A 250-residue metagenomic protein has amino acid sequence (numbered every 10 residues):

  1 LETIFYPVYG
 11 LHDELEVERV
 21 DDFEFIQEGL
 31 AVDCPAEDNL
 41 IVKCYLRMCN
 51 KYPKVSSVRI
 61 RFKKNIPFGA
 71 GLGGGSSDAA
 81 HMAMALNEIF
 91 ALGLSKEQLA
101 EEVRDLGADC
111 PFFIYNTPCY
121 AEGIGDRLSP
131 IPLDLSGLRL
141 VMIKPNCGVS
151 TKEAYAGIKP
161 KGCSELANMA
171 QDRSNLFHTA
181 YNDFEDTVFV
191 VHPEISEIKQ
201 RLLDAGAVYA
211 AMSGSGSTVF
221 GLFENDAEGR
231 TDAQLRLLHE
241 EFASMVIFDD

Functional and structural regions predicted by a protein language model:
L1-A70, E88-E97, P132-S136, K144-C147: ATP-binding N-lobe of GHMP and related small-molecule kinases
P7-V8, R104-D105, P111-I114, I131-S136 (+1 more regions): Solvent-exposed alpha-helices and their adjacent loops that cap or buttress functional pockets in soluble metabolic
L15, I41, G75, D109 (+4 more regions): Residue-level signal for inorganic ion chemistry
D21-C34, M82, R104, D172-Y181: Short, basic/glycine-rich phosphate-binding loops at helix/coil junctions that contact nucleotide phosphates
R61-F90, A108, V208-F223: Glycine/serine-rich anion-binding loops at beta->alpha junctions that coordinate negatively charged ligand groups
A79, A83-Y120: Contiguous, small/hydrophobic- and glycine-enriched helical/loop subdomains that border and often "cap" functional
Y115-Y209, L222-E228, D232-L238, F242-D250: Conserved, helical-rich catalytic subdomain that frames metal- and/or nucleotide-binding sites in enzyme alpha/beta
